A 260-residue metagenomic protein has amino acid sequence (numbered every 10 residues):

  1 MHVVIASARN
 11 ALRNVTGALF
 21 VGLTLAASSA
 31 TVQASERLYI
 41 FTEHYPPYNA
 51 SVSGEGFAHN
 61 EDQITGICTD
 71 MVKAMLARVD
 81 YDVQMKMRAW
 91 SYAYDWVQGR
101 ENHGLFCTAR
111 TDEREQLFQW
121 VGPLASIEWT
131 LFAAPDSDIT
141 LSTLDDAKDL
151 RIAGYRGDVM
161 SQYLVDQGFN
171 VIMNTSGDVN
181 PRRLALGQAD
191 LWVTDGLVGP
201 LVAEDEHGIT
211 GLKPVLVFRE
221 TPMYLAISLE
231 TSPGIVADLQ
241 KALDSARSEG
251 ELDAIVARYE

Functional and structural regions predicted by a protein language model:
T16-S28: Bacterial N-terminal signal peptides
A34-D112, Q116-L117, A153-G154: Extracytoplasmic small-molecule ligand-binding "clamshell" domains of the periplasmic binding protein/Venus flytrap
T42-Y45, I127-T130, E204-Q240: Periplasmic-binding protein-like
G66-R78, L225-Y259: Extended ligand-binding regions for polar small-molecule ligands
A77-V79, K86-M87, S91-H103, D146 (+3 more regions): Short helices/loops that flank or line small-molecule/ion binding pockets
Y94-Q98, C107-L117, D190-R219: A ligand-binding cleft/hinge motif common to bilobed small-molecule-binding domains
A134-I152: Flexible hinge/capping segments at coil-to-helix
V159-T175, L243-E260: Ligand-binding clefts/hinges and TM-proximal coupling segments of bilobed small-molecule sensing domains
